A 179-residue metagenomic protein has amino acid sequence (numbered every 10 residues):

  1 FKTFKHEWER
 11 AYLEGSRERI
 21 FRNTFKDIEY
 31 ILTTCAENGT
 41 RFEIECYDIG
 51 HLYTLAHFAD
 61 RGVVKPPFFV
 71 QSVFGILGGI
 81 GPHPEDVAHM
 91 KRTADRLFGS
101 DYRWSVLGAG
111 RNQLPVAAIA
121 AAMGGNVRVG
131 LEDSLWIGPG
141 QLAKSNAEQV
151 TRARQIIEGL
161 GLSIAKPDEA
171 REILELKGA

Functional and structural regions predicted by a protein language model:
F1-E132: Catalytic alpha/beta core domains of metabolic enzymes, predominantly
F4, W8, G138-L162: C-terminal helical cap(s) of enzyme catalytic domains, especially alpha/beta-barrels
A56-H57, P139-A143, K177-G178: Short secondary-structure transition/capping segments
F69-G78, R152-I164: Short, basic, helix/turn surface patches
G75-I80, W136-I137, I173-L176: Flexible glycine/acidic-rich beta-alpha junction loops that bind and position SAM and/or redox cofactors in anaerobic
R103-A109, I137-K144: Short, glycine/charged-rich beta-strand-loop motifs at protein surfaces that mediate ligand recognition and catalysis
Q155-A179: Mid-to-C-terminal alpha-helical segments outside catalytic/metal-binding sites
